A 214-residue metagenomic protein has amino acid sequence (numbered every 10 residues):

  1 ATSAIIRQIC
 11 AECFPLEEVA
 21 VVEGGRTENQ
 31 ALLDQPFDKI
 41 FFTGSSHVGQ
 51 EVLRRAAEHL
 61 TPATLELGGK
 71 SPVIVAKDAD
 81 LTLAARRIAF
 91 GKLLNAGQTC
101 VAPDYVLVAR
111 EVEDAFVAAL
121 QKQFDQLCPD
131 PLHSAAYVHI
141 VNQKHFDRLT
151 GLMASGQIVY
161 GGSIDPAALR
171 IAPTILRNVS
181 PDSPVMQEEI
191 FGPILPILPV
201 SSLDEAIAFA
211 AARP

Functional and structural regions predicted by a protein language model:
A1-T27: PLP-dependent aminotransferase-like
F14, D38-K39, S45-P181, P199-F209: ALDH superfamily catalytic-core signature
E17-V48: Active-site phosphate-binding strand-loop segment of PLP-dependent enzymes
A20-E23, L195-P199: Short beta-strand-to-loop elements that line the ligand-binding cleft of bilobed periplasmic-binding protein-like
A31-D34, A208, A212: Conserved ATP-dependent adenylate/AMP-binding module captured primarily in the ANL superfamily
A31-L33, L152, I190: Structural alpha-helical scaffold elements that stabilize or flank donor/cofactor-binding regions in carbohydrate
A168-A172, E188-I194, R213-P214: Conserved glycine-rich beta-strand-loop-beta hairpin in the small C-terminal domain of fold type I
